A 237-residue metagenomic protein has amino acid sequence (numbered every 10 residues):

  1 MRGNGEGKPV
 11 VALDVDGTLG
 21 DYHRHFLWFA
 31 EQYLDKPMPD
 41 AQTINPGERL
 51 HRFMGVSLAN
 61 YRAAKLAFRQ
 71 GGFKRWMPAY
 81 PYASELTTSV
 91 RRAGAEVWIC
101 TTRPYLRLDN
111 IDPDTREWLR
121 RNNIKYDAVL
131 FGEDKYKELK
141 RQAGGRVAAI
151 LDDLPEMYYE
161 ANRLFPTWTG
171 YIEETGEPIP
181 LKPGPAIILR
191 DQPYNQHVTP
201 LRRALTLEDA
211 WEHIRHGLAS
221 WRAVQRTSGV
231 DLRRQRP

Functional and structural regions predicted by a protein language model:
R2-N60: Active-site neighborhood of HAD-like aspartate-dependent phosphohydrolases
D16, L151-D153, Q192: Acidic di-acidic motifs
F53-Q70, A95-V97, E117: Short, basic/glycine-rich phosphate-binding loops at helix/coil junctions that contact nucleotide phosphates
R69-C100, R107-P113, R120: Short, acidic loop-to-helix structural element flanking the phosphoryl-transfer center in phosphate-processing enzymes
Y105-A148, L154-F165, I172: Substrate-recognition "cap/lid" segment bordering the active-site pocket of phosphatases
P155-P237: Asp-based, Mg2+/Mn2+-dependent phosphohydrolase catalytic module
